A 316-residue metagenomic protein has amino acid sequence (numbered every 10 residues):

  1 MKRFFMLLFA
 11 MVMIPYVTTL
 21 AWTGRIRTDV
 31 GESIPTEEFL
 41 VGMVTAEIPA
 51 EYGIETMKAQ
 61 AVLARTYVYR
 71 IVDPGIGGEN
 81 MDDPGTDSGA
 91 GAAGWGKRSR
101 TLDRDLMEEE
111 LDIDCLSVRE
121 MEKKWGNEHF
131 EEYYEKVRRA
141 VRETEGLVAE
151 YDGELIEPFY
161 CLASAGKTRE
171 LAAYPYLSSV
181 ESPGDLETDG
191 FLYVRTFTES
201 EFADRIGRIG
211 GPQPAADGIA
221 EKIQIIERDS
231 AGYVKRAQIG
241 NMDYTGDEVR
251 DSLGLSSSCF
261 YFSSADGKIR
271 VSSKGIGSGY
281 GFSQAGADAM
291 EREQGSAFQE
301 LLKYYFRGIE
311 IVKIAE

Functional and structural regions predicted by a protein language model:
M1-E316: Conserved, single-site charged/polar hotspot
